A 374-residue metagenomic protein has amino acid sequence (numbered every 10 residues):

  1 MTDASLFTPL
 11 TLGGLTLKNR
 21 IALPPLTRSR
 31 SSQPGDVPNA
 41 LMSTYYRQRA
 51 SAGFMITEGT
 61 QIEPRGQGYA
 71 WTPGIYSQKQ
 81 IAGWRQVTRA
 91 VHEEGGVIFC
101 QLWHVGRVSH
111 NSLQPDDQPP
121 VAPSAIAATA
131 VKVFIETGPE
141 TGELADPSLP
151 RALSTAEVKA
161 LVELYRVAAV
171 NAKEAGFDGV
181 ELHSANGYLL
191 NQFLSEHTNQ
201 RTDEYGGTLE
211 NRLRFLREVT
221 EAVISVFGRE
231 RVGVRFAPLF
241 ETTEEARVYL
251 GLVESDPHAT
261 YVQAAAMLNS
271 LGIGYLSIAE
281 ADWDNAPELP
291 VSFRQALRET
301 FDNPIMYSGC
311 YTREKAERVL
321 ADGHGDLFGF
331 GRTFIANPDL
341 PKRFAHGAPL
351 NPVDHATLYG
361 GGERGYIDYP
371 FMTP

Functional and structural regions predicted by a protein language model:
M1-P374: Flavin-dependent oxidoreductase catalytic cores
